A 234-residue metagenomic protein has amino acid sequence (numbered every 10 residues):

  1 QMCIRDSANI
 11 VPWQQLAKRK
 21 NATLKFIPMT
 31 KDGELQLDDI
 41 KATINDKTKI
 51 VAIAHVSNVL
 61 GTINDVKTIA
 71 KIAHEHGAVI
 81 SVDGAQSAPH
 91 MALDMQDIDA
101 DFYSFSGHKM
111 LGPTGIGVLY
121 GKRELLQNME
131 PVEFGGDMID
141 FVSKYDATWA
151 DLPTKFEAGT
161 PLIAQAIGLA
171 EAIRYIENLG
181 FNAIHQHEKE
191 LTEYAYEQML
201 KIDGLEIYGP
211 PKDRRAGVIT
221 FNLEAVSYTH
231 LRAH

Functional and structural regions predicted by a protein language model:
M2-D6, T229-H234: Conserved small/polar residues in nucleotide/adenosyl-binding loops
R5-K20: Substrate-binding/gating loop at the entrance of the active-site cleft, primarily in PLP-dependent aminotransferase-like
T23, M29-A85, P89: Active-site phosphate-binding strand-loop segment of PLP-dependent enzymes
G33, S57, L93, D97-A100 (+1 more regions): Catalytic cores of nucleotide-enabled group-transfer and carboxylate-activating enzymes in metabolic and assembly-line
D97-Y145: Active-site PLP attachment segment
W149-A164: A short glycine-threonine-serine/GTX helix/turn-capping micro-motif
E157, I176-S227: Conserved small-domain helix->loop->beta segment predominantly found in fold-type I
